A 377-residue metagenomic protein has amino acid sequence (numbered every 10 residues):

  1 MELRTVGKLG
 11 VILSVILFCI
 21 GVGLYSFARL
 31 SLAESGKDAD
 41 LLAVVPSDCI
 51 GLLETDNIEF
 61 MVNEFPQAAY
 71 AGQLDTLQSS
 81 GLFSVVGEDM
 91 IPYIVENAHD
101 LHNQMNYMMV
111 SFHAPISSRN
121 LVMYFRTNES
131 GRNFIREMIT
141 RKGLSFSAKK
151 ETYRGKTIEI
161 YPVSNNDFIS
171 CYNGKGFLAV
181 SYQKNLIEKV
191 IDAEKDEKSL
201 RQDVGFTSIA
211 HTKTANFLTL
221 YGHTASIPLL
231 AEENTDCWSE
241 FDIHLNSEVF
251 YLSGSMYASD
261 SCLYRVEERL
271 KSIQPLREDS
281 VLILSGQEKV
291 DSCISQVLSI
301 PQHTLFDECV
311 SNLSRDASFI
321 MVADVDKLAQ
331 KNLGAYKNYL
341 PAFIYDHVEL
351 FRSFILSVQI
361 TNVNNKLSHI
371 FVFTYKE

Functional and structural regions predicted by a protein language model:
M1-G7: Short, Lys/Arg-rich N-terminal segment immediately upstream of the first membrane anchor
G7-V11, L17-I160, G205-N234, V249-C293 (+2 more regions): Structural boundary/hinge residues at secondary-structure and domain interfaces
E59-F60, Y172-L200, E240-Y264: Hydrophobic, ordered structural segments
S147-T152, I169-Y172, F241-H244, I360: Short, exposed beta-strand/loop patches in secreted or surface proteins that constitute
E159-E194, Q296, V363-K366, K376: A short, solvent-exposed beta-edge/loop patch
Y161-V163, F241, G254, Q359 (+1 more regions): Short beta-strand element of the conserved SAM-dependent methyltransferase core
L350-E377: Hydrophobic, glycine-enriched assembly/anchoring segments
